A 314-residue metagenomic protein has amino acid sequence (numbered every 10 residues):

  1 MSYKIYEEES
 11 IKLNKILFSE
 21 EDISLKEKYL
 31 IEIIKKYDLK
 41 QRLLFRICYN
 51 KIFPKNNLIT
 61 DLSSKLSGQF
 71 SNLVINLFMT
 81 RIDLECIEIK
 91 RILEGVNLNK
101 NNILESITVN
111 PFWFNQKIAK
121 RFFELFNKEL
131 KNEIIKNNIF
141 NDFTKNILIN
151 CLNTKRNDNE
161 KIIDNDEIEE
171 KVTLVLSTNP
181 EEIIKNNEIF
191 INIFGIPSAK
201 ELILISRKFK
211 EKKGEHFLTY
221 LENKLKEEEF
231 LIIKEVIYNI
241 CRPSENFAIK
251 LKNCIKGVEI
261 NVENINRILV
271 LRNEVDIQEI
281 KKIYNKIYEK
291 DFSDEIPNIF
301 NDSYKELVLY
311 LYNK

Functional and structural regions predicted by a protein language model:
M1-K314: Structural signature for extended repeat/solenoid scaffolds and their inter-repeat hinge/linker regions, spanning
